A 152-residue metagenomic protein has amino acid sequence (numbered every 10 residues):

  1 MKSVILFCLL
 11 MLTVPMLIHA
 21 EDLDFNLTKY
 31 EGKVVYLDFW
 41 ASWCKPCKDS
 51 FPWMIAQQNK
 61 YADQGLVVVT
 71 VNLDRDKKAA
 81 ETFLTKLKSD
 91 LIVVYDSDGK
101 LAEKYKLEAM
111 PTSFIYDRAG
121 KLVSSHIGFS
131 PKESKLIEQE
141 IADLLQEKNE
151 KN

Functional and structural regions predicted by a protein language model:
M1-I5: Positively charged n-region of N-terminal signal peptides that target proteins for export
F7-P15: Bacterial N-terminal signal peptides
H19-V35: A short beta-strand-turn-helix
K33, F51-V71, T85: Conserved helix-turn-beta segment immediately C-terminal to the redox Cys motif in thioredoxin-like folds
K33-V35, F39-W43, A109: Short pre-active-site segment immediately N-terminal to redox-active cysteine/selenocysteine motifs in thiol-based
F39-A56: Conserved redox-active cysteine motifs that mediate thiol-disulfide chemistry, especially di-cysteine Cys-X(1-2)-Cys
E81-A119: Short, internal strand/loop/helix patches that form the active-site neighborhood or redox-interaction surface
R118-N152: Thiol-/selenol-based redox modules, centered on thioredoxin-like and closely related oxidoreductase domains
